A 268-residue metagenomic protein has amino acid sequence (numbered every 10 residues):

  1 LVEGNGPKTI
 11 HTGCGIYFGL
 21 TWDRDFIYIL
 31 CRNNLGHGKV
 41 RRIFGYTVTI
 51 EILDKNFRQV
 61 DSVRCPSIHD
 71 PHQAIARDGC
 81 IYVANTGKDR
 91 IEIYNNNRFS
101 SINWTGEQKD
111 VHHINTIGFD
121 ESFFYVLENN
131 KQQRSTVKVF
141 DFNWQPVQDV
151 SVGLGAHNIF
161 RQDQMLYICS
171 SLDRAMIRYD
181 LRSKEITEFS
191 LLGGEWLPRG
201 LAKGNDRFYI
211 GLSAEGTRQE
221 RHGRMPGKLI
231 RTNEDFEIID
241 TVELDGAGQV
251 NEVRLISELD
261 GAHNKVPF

Functional and structural regions predicted by a protein language model:
L1-E3, G45-K55, V137-F142, G223-F236: Beta-propeller blade signature
P7-I75: Blade-loop segments of beta-propeller domains
T9-C14, S62-S67, I102-D110, Q148-L154 (+2 more regions): Surface loop/turn motifs at the tips and blade-to-blade linkers of beta-strand repeat domains
C14-R24, I68-A76, D110-I117, L154-Q162 (+2 more regions): Repeated scaffold domains used in trafficking and secretory/extracellular systems, primarily beta-propellers
R24-D25, D78-C80, E121-F123, D163-M165 (+1 more regions): Short coil/turn segments that connect the beta-strands within blades of beta-propeller domains
I29-F44, V83-G87, V126-Q132, I168-D173 (+1 more regions): Conserved beta-strand positions in repeat-built beta-propeller and related beta-rich domains
G155-Y179, I186-I230: Loop/turn-rich, solvent-exposed surfaces of beta-rich toroidal or solenoidal domains
R224-F268: Blade-level signature of beta-propeller repeat domains, shared across WD40, Kelch, NHL, RCC1 and BNR/Asp-box propellers
